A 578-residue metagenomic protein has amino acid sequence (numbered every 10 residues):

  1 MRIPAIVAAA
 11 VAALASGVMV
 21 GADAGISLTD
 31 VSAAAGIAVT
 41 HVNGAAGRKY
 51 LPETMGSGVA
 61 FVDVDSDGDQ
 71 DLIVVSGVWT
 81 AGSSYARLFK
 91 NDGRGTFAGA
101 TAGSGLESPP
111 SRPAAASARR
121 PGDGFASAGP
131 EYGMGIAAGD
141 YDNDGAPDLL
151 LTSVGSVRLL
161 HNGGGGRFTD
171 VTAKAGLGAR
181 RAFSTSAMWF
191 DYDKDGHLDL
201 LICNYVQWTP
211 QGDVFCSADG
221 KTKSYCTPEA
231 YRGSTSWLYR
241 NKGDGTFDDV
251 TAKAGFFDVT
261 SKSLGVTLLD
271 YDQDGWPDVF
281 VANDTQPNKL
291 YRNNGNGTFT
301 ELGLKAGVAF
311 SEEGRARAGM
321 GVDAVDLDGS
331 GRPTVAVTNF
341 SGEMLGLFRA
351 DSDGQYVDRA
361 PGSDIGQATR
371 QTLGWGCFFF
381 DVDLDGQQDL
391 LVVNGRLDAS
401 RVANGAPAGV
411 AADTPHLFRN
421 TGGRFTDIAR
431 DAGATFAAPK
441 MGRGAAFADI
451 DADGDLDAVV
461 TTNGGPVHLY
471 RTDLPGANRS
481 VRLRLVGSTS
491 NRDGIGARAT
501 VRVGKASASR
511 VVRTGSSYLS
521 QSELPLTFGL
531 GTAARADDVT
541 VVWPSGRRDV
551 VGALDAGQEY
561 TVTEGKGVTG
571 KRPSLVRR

Functional and structural regions predicted by a protein language model:
G21-S27, A35, A45, D364-Q367 (+1 more regions): Gly/Ser/Thr/Pro-enriched helix-cap/hinge segments flanking short amphipathic alpha-helices
L28-V31, T96-L106, R167-L177, G245-F257 (+3 more regions): Blade-edge beta-strand/turn elements of extracellular beta-propeller and related beta-sheet repeat scaffolds
I37-G58, S84, G103-A116, G124-A137 (+9 more regions): Repeat-based blade/solenoid architectures
R48, G56-S66, L88-K90, A115 (+13 more regions): Beta-propeller blade termini
Q70-S76, D144-S153, L200-N204, D278-N283 (+4 more regions): Hydrophobic beta-strand segments that make up the repeating blades of beta-propeller and related beta-repeat
V75-S83, N204-Y231, V393-V410: Short, conserved, GDST-rich strand-edge loop motifs in beta-rich repeat architectures
Y85-F89, R158-L159, T235-L238, K289-Y291 (+3 more regions): A short loop-to-beta-strand structural motif that recurs across blades of beta-propeller domains
A100-E107, G129-A137, T152-Y192, I202-E229 (+2 more regions): Asp-box/WD-like beta-propeller blade repeats and closely related beta-sheet repeat scaffolds
